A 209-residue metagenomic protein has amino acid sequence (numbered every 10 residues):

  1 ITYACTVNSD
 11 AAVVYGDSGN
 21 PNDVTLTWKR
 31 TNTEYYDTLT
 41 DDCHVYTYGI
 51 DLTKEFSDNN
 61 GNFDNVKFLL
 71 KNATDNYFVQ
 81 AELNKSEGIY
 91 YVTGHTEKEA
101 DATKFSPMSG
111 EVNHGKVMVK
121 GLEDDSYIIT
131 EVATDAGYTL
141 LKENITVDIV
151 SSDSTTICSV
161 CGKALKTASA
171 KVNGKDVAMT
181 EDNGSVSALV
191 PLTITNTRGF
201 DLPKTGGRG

Functional and structural regions predicted by a protein language model:
I1-G209: Solvent-exposed loop/turn and edge beta-strand elements of beta-rich ligand-binding domains
